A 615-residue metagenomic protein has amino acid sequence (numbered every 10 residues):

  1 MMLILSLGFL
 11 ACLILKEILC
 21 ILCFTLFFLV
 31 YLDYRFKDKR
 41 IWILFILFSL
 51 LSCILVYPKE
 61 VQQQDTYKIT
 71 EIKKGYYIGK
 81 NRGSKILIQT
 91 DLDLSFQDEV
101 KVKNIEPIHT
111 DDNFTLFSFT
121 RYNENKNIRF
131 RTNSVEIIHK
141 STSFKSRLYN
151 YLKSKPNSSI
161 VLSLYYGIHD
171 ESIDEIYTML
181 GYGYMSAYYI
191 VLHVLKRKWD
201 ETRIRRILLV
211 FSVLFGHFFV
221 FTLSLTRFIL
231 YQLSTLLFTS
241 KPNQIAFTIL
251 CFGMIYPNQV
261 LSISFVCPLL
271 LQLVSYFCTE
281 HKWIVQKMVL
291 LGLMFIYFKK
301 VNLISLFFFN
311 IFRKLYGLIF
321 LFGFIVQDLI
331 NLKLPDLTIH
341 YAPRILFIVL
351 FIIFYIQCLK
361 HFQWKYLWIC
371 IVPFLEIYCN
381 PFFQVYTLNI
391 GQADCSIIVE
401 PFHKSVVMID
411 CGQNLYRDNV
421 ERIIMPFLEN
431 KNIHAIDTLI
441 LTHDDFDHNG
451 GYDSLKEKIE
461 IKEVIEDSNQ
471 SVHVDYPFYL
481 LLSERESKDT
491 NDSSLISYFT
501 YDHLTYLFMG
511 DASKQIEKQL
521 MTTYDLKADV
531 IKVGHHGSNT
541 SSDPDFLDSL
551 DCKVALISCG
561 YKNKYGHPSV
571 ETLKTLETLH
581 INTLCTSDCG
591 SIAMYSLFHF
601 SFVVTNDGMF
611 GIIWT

Functional and structural regions predicted by a protein language model:
M1-L7, F28-V30, F320, D328-F382 (+1 more regions): C-terminal regulatory/interaction regions
L10, I18, L22, L26-W42 (+5 more regions): Hydrophobic alpha-helical transmembrane segments in multi-pass membrane proteins
K37-Q62, E376-I377: Transmembrane alpha-helices and immediately adjacent membrane-cytoplasm interface residues in multi-pass integral
L51-Y177, E421-R422, P426-E429, A435 (+5 more regions): Membrane-interface helix/helix-cap signal primarily in integral membrane proteins
N125-Q232, L236, L480, T505-K514 (+2 more regions): Aromatic-rich juxtamembrane segments at the membrane interface
P257, H361-T438, N469-V530, S538-S541 (+1 more regions): Core dinuclear metal-dependent hydrolase active-site scaffold
H434, I440, D444-V472: Active-site HxH/HxHxD metal-binding segment of metal-dependent hydrolases
Q519-I592: Cap/insert and terminal regions of metallo-dependent hydrolase folds
